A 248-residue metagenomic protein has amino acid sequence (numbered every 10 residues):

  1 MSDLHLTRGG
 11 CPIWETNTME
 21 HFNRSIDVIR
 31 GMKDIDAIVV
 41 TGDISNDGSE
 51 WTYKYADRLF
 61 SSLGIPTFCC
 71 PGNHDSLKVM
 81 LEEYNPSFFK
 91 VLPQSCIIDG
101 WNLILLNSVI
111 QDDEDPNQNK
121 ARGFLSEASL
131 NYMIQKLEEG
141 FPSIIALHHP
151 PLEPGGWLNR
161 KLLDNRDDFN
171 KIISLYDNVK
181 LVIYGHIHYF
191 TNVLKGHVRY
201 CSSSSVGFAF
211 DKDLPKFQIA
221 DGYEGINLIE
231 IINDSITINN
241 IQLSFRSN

Functional and structural regions predicted by a protein language model:
M1-R8, G100-E114, I144-A146, V198-S204 (+1 more regions): Active-site-proximal beta-strand elements of phosphoester/diester hydrolases
M1-Y55, E138, P154: N-terminal active-site segment of His-dependent metallophosphoesterases
S2-E20, N46, L77-K90, Q111-L125 (+1 more regions): Acidic/histidine-rich helix-loop elements that form or flank divalent-metal/phosphate-binding sites at the catalytic
S2-H5, G42-I44, N73-H74, S108-V109 (+3 more regions): Active-site metal-binding loops of divalent metal-dependent hydrolases
I13-T16, I172-S174, T191-N248: Binuclear metal-dependent phosphoesterase catalytic core
S25-I38, N119-R199, I236-T237: His/acidic metal-ligating clusters that form di-metal
V40-S61, S76-V91, G156-L158, T191-G196: Metal-dependent catalytic neighborhoods of phosphoester/phosphodiester hydrolases
W51-P66, W157-K171, V198-V206: Short, electropositive alpha-helical surface patch
